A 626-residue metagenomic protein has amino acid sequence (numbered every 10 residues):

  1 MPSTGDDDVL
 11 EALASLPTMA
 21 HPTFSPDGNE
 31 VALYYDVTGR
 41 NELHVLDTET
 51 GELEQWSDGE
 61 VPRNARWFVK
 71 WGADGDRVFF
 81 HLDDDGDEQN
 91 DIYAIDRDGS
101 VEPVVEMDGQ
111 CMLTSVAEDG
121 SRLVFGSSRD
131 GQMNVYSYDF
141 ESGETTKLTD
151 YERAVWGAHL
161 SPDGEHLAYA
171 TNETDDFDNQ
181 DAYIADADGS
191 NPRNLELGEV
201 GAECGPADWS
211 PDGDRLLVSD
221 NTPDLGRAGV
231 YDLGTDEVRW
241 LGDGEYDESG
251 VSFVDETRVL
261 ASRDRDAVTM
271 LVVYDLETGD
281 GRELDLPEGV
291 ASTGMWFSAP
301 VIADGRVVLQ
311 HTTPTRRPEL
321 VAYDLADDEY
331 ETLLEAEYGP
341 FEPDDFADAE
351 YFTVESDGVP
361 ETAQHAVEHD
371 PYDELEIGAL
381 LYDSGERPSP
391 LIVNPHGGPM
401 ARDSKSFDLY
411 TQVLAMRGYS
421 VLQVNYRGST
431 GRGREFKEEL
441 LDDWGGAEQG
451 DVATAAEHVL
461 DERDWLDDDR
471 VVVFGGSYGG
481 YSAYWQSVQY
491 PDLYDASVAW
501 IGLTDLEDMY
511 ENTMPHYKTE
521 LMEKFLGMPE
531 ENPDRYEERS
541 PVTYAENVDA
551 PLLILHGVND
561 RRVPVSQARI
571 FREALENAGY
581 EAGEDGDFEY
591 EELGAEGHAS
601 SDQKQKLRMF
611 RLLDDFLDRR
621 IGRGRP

Functional and structural regions predicted by a protein language model:
M1-E11: Sequence/structural signature of beta-propeller modules and their immediately flanking N-terminal secretory/stalk
L10-A20, P26, E30, Y34-W67 (+4 more regions): Peripheral, non-catalytic segments that deliver or gate enzyme domains
Y351, V421-Q423, Y590-E592: Conserved beta-strand scaffold positions in the cores of enzyme catalytic domains, especially in NTP/NDP-utilizing
P390-L391, S420, V472, A496: Short, Asp-centered acidic motifs that coordinate Mg2+ and/or phosphate in catalytic or ligand-binding sites
N394-G397, Q423: Structural cue for short, hydrophobic secondary-structure segments
G418-G433: Conserved alpha/beta-hydrolase
S429-P626: Active-site-proximal cap/loop segments of hydrolase catalytic domains
